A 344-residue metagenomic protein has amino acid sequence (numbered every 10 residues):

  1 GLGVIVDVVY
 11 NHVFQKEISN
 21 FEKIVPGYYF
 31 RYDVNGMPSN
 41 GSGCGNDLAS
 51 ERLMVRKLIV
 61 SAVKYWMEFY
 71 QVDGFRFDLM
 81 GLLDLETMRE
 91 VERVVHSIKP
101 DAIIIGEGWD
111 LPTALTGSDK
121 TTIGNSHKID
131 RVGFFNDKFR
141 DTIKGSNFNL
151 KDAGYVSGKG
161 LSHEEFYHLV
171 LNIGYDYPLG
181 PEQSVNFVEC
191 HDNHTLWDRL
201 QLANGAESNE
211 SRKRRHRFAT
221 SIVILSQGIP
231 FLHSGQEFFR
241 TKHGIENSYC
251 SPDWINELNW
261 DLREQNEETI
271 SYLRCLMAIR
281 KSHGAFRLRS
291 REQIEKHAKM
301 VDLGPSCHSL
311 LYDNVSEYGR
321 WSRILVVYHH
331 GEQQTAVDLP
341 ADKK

Functional and structural regions predicted by a protein language model:
G1-G3, N209-T220, E264-S271: Aromatic- and glycine-enriched glycan-recognition loops and surfaces that form the carbohydrate-binding subsites
G1-Y70, M80, M88-K99: Substrate-binding/active-site clefts of carbohydrate-active enzymes
V8-I18, L79-D84, E107-L111, G235-K242 (+1 more regions): Short, solvent-exposed turn/loop segments enriched in Gly/Ser/Thr/Pro and often Arg
V55, I59-W66, T87, R215-V223 (+2 more regions): Alpha-helical packing segments of well-folded alpha/beta enzyme cores
R76-L79, L200-K213, N259-E267: Active-site rim elements
E92-S234, F238-F239, H243-S251, A298 (+3 more regions): Conserved alpha/beta catalytic core and glycan-binding cleft of carbohydrate-active enzymes
N259-Q293: Catalytic cores of secreted or luminal carbohydrate-active enzymes
H330-K343: Surface-exposed beta-strand/loop patches in extracellular or lumenal glycoproteins
